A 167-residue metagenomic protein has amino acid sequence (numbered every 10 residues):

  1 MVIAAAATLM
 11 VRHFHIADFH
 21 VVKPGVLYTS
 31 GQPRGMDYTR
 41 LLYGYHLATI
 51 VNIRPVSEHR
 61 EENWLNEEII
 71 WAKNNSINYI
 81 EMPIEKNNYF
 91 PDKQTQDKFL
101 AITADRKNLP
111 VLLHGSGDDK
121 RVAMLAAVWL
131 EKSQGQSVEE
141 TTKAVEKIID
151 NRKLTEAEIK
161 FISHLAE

Functional and structural regions predicted by a protein language model:
M1-L112, L125-E167: Cys-dependent protein tyrosine phosphatase-like superfamily
G115: Conserved S/T- and glycine-rich ATP-binding loop of Class I adenylate-forming
D119-M124: Glycine-rich nucleophile elbow surrounding the catalytic serine of serine-hydrolase chemistry
